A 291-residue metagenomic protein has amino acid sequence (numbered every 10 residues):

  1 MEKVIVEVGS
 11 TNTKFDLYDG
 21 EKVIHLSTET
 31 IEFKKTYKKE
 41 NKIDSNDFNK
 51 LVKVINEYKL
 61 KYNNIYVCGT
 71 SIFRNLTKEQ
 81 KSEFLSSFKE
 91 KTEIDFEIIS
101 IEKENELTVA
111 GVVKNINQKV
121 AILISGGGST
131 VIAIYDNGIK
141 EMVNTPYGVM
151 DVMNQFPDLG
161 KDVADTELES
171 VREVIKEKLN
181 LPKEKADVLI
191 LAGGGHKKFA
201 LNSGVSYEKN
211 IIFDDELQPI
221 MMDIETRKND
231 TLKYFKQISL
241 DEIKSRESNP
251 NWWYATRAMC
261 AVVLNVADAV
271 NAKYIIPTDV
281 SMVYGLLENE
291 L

Functional and structural regions predicted by a protein language model:
M1-V4: Extreme N-terminal starter segment of soluble prokaryotic enzymes
V6-N12, L123-T130, A192-G195: A short acidic Gly-Thr/Ser loop motif
N12-D16, K35: Short N-terminal binding/cap micro-motifs at the start of the first secondary-structure element
D16-Y18, A133: Conserved hydrophobic/aromatic positions in well-ordered beta-strands
V23-H25, E141: Residue-level detector of beta-propeller blades
S27-E29: Short hydrophobic alpha-helix segments
T36-N56, I72-S82, S86-K119, I134-D136 (+1 more regions): Helical "lid/coupling" subdomains associated with nucleotide-phosphate turnover
